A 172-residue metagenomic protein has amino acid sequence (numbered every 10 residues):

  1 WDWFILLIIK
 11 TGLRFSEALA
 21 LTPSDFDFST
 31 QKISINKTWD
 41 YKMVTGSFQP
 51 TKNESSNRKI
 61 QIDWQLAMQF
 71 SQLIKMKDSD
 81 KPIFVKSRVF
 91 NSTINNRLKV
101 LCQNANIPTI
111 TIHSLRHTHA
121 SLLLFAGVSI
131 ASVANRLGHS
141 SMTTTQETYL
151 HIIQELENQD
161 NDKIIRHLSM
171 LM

Functional and structural regions predicted by a protein language model:
W1, S29, S56, S92 (+2 more regions): Exposed loop/turn and edge beta-strand positions of beta-sandwich/beta-sheet ligand-binding modules
W1-L19, S29: Basic, Lys/Arg- and aromatic-enriched nucleic-acid-binding interface segment
E17-L19, I110-T111, A120, G127-H139: Active-site-proximal segment of tyrosine recombinases
D25-K32, V128-T148: Short, polar N-cap/turn motifs at the start of nucleic acid-interacting alpha helices
T30, M43, Q49-N57, Q61-L66 (+1 more regions): C-terminal secondary-structure termini that scaffold catalytic or DNA-interacting sites
T38, D63-I107: Active-site/catalytic core of tyrosine-dependent DNA strand-transfer enzymes
W39, L137-K163: Catalytic-site neighborhood detector that most strongly recognizes the C-terminal catalytic loop/helix of tyrosine
S87-N91, P108-A126: Short basic/aromatic active-site micro-motif
